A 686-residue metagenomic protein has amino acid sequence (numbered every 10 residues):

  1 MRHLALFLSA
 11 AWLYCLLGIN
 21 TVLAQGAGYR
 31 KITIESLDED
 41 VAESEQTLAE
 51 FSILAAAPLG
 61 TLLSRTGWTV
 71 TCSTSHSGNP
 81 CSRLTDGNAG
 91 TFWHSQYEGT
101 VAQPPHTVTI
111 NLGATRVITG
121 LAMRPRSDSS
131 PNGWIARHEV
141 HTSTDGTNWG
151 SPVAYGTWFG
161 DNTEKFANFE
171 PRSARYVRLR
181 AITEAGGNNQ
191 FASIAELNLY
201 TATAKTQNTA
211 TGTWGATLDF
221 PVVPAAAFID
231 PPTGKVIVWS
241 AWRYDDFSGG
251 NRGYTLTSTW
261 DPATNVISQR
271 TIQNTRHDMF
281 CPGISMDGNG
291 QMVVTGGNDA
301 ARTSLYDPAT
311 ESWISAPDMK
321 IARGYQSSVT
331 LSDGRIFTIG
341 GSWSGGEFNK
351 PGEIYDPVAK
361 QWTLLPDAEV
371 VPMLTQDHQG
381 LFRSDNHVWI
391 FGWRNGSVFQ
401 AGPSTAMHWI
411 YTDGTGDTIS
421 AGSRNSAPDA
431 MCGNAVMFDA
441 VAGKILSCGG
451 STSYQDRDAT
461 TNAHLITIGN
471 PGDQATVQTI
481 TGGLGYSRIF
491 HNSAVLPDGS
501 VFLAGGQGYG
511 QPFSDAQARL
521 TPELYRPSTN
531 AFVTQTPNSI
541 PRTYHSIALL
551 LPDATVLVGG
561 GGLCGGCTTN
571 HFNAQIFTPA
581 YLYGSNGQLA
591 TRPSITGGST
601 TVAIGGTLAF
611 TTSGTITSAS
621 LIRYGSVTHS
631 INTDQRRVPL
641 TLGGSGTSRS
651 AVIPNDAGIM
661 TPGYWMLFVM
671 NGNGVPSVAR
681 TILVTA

Functional and structural regions predicted by a protein language model:
M1-A24: Fungal secretory targeting signals
L23-T61, T74-P152, D161-K205: Aromatic, loop-rich ligand-recognition surfaces of beta-strand-rich domains
E35-L37, L54, T71-S73, N111-G113 (+10 more regions): A structural detector for beta-sheet-dominated domains
S52-A89, W389, V436, N462 (+2 more regions): Predominantly extracellular/luminal regions of secreted and cell-surface proteins, especially disulfide-bonded
P58-C72, E139, A167-R172, I182 (+4 more regions): A short, hydrophobic/aromatic-rich structural module that often spans a beta strand with its adjoining loop
G156-W158: Chitinase-like catalytic core of GlcNAc-active glycosidases
T203-A686: Kelch-like beta-propeller repeat domains
